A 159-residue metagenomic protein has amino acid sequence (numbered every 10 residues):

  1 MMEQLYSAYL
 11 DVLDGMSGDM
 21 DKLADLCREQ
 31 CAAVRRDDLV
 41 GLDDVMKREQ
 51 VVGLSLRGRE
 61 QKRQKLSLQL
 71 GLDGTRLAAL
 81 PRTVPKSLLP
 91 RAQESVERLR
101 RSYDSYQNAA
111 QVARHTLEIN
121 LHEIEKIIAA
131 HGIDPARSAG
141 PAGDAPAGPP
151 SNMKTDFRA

Functional and structural regions predicted by a protein language model:
M2-L80: Extended, charge-rich alpha-helical scaffolding segments
L80-A159: Short terminal interaction segments
